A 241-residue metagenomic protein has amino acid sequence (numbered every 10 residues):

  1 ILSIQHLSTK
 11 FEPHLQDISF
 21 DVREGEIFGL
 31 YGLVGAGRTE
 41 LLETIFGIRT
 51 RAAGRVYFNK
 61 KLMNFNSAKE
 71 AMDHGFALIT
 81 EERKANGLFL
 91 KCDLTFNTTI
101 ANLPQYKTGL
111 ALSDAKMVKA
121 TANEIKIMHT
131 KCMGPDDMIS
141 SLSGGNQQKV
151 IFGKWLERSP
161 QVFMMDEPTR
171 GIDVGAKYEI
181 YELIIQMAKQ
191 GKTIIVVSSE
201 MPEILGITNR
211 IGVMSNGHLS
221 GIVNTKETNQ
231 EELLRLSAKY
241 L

Functional and structural regions predicted by a protein language model:
I1-L241: Glycine-rich phosphate-binding loops of nucleotide-dependent enzymes
